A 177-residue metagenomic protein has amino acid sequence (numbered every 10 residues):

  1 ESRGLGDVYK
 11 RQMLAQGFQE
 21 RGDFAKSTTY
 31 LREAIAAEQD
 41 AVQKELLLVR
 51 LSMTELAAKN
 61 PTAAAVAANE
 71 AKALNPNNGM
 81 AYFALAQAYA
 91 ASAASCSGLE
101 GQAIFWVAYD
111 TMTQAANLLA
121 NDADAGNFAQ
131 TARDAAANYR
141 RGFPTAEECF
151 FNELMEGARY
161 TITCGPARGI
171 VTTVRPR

Functional and structural regions predicted by a protein language model:
E1-Y9: Single conserved hydrophobic/aromatic residue that forms the stacking wall/gate of nucleotide- or nucleobase-binding
K10, K44-L47, A81, A125: TPR alpha-solenoid repeat register
L14, R50-L51, L85, S92: Structural register within alpha-helical repeat arrays
V42, L56-K59, A86, A91-E100 (+2 more regions): Short coil/turn linking the two alpha-helices of tandem helical-hairpin repeats
Q114-R177: Terminal, low-structured helical/coil segments at or just beyond the last alpha-helical repeat
